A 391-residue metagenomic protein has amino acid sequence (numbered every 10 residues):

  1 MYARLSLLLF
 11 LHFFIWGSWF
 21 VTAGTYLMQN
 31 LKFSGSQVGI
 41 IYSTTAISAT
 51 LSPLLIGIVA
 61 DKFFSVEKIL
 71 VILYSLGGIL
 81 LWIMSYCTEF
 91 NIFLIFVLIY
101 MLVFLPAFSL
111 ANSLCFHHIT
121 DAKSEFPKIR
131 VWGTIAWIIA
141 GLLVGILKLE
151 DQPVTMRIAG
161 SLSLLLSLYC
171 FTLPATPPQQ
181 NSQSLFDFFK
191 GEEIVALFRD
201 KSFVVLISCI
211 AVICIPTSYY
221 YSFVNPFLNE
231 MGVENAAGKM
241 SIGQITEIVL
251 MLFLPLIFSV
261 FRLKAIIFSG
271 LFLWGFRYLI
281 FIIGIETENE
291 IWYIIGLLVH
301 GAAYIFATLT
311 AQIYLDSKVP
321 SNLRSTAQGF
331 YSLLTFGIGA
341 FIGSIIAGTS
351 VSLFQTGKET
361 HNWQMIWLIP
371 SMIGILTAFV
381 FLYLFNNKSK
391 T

Functional and structural regions predicted by a protein language model:
M1-A46, S202-M240, T308: Helix-loop boundary and gating motifs at the non-cytosolic
R4, M84-Y86, L165-A175, W363-T391: Multi-pass alpha-helical transporter architecture, strongest for 12-TM Major Facilitator/SLC carriers used
F10, L80, F90-S109, L114 (+2 more regions): Hydrophobic core of transmembrane alpha-helices in multi-pass small-molecule transporters, especially MFS/SLC-type
L51-S65, L147-K148, V249-L263, V351-S352: Helix-to-loop junctions at the C-terminal end of transmembrane segments in multipass secondary transporters
L51-T88: Conserved MFS/SLC helix-loop-helix module at the cytosolic interface between two early adjacent transmembrane helices
K68-W82, A265-I280: Structural signature of the two symmetry-related core transmembrane helices
I146-L162, T349-G374: A membrane-interface helix-boundary motif in multi-pass transporters
L173-S208: Juxtamembrane intracellular "pre-TM" segments in multi-pass secondary transporters
